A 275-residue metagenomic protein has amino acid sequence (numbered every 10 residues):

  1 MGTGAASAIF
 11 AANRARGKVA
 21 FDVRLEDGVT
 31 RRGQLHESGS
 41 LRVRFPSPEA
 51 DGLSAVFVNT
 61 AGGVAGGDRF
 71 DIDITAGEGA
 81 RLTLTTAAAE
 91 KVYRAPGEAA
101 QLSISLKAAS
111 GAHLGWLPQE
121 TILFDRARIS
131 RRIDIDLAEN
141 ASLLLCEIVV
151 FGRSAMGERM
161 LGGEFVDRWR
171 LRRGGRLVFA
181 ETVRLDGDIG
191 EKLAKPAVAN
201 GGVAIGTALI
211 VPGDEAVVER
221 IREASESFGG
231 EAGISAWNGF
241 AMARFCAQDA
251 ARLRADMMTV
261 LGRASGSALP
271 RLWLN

Functional and structural regions predicted by a protein language model:
G2-E120, D125, R132: N-terminal, charged/glycine-rich beta-strand/loop interface patches
G2-S38, Q101, K107-W116, R128-S130 (+5 more regions): N-terminal intrinsically disordered, cationic/polar leader segments that include organellar targeting peptides
L41-F45, Y93-E98, R126-R128, S154-E158 (+2 more regions): A short, polar/proline- and glycine-enriched secondary-structure boundary/capping micro-motif
G77, D136-A138, R172: Feature marks extracellular polysaccharide-active and adherence modules
R81-T83, H113-G115, S142-L144, G206-T207 (+2 more regions): Structural motif
Q119-T121, C146-F151: Short, surface-exposed recognition loops or helix-turn segments adjacent to catalytic cores
R126-A127, R132-D134, L145-I148: Basic (Lys/Arg-enriched) interaction patch that binds polyanionic ligands
V149-N275: A structural signal for small-residue-enriched, beta-sheet-centric alpha/beta enzyme cores and oligomeric scaffold folds
